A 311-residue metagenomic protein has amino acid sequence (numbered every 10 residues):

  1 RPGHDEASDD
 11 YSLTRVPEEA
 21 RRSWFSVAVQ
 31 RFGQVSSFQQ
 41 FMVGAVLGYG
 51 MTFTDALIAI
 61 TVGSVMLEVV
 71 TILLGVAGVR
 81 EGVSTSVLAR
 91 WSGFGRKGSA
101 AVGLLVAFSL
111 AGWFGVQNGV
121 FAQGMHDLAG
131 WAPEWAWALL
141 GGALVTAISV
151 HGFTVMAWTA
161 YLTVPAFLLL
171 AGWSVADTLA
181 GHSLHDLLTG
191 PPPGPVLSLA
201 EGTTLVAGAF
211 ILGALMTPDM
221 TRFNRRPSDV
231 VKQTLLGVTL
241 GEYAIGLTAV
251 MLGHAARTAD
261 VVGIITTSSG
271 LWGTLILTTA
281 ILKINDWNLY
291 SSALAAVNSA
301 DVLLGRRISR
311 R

Functional and structural regions predicted by a protein language model:
R1-T54, S198-T203, L215, R222-K232: Membrane-interface "cap" regions at the ends of multi-pass membrane proteins
A20-V29, M66, R96-F108, P193-T203 (+1 more regions): Select transmembrane alpha-helical segments in multipass membrane proteins
R22-W24, H151-Y161, L212-L240, A256-A259 (+1 more regions): Hydrophobic, small-residue-rich membrane helices and short re-entrant helix-turn-helix hairpins that build
S37-Q40, V65-V70, V106-G115, A166-A176 (+3 more regions): Selective recognition of specific alpha-helical transmembrane segments in multi-pass small-molecule
G48-G50, G75-A77, V120-L128, G142-T163 (+1 more regions): Membrane-water interface regions at transmembrane-helix termini and the short interhelical loops of multi-pass membrane
T61-F94, A101-S109: Juxtamembrane transmembrane-helix boundary signature
V87-W91, N118-A136, N288-R311: Helix-loop-helix connectors at the membrane interface of multi-pass transporters/channels
A100-A107, L128-H151, P165-W173, S198-L215 (+3 more regions): Transmembrane alpha-helical segments of multi-pass small-molecule transport proteins
